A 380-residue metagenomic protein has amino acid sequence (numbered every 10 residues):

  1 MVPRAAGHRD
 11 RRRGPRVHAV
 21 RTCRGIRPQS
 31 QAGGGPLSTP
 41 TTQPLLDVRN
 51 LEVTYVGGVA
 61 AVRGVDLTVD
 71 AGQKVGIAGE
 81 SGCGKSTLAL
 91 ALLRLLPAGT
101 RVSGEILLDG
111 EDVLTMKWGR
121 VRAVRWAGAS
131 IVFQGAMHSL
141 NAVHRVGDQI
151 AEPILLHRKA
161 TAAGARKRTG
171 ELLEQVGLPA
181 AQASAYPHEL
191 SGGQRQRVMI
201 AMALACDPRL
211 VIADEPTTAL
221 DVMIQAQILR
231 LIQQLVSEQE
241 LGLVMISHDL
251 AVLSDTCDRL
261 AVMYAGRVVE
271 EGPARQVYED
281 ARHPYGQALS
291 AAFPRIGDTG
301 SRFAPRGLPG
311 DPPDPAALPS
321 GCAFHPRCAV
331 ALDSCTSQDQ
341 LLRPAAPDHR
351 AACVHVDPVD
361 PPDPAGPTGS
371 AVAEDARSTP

Functional and structural regions predicted by a protein language model:
M1-R21: Hydrophobic alpha-helical transmembrane segments of polytopic membrane proteins
P3, V102, V113, L140 (+5 more regions): Short clusters of hydrophobic/aromatic residues that line enzyme substrate/ligand-binding pockets
R21-P36: Short cytosolic juxtamembrane segments of multi-pass membrane proteins
I26, Q134, Q234-S237, A291 (+1 more regions): Regular, well-ordered alpha-helical segments
A32, L37-D280, P358-P380: ABC transporter nucleotide-binding domains
P273-T379: Charged, flexible cofactor/metal-binding loops and thiol motifs
